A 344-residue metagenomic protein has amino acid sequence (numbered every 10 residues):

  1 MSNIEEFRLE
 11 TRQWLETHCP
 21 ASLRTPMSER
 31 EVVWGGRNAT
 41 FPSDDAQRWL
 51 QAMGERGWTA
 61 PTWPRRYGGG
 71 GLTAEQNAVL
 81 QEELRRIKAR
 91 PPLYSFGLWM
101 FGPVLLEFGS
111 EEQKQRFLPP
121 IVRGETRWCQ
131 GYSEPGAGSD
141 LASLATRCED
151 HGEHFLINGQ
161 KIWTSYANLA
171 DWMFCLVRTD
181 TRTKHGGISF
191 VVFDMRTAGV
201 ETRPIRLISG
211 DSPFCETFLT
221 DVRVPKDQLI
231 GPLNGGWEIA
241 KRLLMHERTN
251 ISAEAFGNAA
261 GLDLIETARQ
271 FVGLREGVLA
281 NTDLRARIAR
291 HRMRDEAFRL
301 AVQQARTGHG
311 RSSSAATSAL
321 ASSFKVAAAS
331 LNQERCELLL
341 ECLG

Functional and structural regions predicted by a protein language model:
M1-S95, R116-R123, I265-E266, V272 (+3 more regions): Amphipathic, small/basic residue-rich leader segments at the start of a protein or domain
I4, G57, L80, S110 (+6 more regions): Buried hydrophobic positions in well-ordered alpha/beta secondary-structure cores of metabolic enzymes
M27-E31, E296-G344: C-terminal helix-coil-helix/basic helical segment that borders enzyme active sites and/or dimer interfaces and provides
L93-E112, G138: N-terminal glycine-rich flavin-associated loop
G124-Y132: A short, Trp-centered hydrophobic/proline-enriched beta-strand micro-motif
A137-D140, F155: Hydrophobic, small-residue-rich alpha-helical packing segments that form membrane-like cores
A145, H154, N158-R203: A short core secondary-structure module
V200-L300, S322: Glycine-rich beta->alpha junctions and the first turn(s) of the following alpha-helix
